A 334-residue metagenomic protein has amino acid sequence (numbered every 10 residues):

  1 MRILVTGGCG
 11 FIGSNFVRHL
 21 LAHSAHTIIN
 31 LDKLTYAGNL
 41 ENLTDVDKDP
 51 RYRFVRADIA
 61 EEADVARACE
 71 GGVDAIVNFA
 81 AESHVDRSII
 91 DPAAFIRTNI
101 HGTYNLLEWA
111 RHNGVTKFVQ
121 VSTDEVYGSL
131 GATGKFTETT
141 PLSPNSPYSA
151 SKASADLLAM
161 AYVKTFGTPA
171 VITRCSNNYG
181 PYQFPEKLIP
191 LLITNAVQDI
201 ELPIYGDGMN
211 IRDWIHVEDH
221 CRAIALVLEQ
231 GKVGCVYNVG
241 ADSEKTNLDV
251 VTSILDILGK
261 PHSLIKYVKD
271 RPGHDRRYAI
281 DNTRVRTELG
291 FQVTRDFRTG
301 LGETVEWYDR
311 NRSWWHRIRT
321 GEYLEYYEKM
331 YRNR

Functional and structural regions predicted by a protein language model:
M1-N178, R295, E303, Y308-N311 (+1 more regions): N-terminal Rossmann-like NAD(P)+-binding domain of SDR-like oxidoreductases, especially those catalyzing
F16, A57, P190, A196-R334: C-terminal substrate-binding subdomain of Rossmann-fold SDR/epimerase-dehydratase oxidoreductases
G38, Y127-G128, G180, R212 (+1 more regions): Generic structural signal for helix capping and beta-alpha/helix-loop junctions
L40-L43, L130-T133, Q183-E186, V250-V251 (+1 more regions): Short aromatic-enriched loop/helix-cap "lid" or pocket-rim segments at secondary-structure transitions that line
V46, G134, P185-I193, K269: A glycine/serine/threonine-rich, flexible loop-to-helix segment that serves as the NAD(P) cofactor-binding "lid"
T103-Y104, A153-M160, P190-I193, C221-R222 (+1 more regions): Conserved active-site helix of classical SDR/Rossmann-fold NAD(P)-dependent CH-OH oxidoreductases
V119, G128-A132, G167, Q183 (+2 more regions): Proline-centered turn/helix-capping motifs that create local helix->coil transitions or kinks
P144-S151, P181, P185-I189, D213-V217: The catalytic Tyr-centered alpha-helix of NAD(P)H-dependent dehydrogenases
